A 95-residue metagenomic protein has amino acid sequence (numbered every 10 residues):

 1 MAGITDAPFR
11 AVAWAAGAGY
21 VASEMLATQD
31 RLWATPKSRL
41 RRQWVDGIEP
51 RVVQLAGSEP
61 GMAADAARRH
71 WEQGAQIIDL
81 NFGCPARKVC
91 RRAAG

Functional and structural regions predicted by a protein language model:
I4-Q76: Glycine-rich, positively charged N-terminal anion/phosphate-binding segment
M25-P36, F82-G95: Glycine-rich, proline-tolerant flexible connector loops at the mouths of alpha/beta enzymes
A56, L80-G83: Well-ordered alpha/beta subsegment
